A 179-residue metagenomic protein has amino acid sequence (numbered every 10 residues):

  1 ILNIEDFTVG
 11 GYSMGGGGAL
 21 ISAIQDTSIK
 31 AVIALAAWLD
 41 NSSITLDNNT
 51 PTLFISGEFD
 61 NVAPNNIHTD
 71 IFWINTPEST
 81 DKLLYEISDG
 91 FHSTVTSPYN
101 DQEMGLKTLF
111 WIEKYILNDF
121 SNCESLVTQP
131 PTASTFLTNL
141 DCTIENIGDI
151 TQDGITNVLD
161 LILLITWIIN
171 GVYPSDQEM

Functional and structural regions predicted by a protein language model:
I1-S13: Gly/Ser-rich "nucleophile elbow"/oxyanion-hole loop immediately N-terminal to the catalytic nucleophile in hydrolases
G10-Y12, L35-A36, I55, I87-S88: Alpha/beta-hydrolase-fold catalytic nucleophile elbow
Y12, Q25, T45, P98-G105 (+1 more regions): Solvent-exposed, acidic/flexible segments
G16-T27: Short glycine-enriched nucleophile-adjacent loop and the immediately C-terminal alpha-helix near the catalytic center
S28-L39: A conserved short beta-strand
D47-F110, K114, N118-D119: Active-site-adjacent alpha-helix of alpha/beta-hydrolase-fold enzymes
F120-E145: A recurrent domain-boundary module in secreted/ectodomain proteins
C142-M179: Cellulosome-associated attachment modules in secreted, modular CAZymes
